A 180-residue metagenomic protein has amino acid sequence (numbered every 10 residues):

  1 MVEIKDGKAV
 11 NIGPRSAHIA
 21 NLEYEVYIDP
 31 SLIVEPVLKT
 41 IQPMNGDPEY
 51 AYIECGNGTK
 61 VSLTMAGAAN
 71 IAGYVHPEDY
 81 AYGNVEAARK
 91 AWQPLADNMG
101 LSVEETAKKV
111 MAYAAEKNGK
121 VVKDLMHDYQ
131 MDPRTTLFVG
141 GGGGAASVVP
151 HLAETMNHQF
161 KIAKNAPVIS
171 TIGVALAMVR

Functional and structural regions predicted by a protein language model:
M1-R180: N-terminally biased helix-coil "hinge/interface" segments that flank
